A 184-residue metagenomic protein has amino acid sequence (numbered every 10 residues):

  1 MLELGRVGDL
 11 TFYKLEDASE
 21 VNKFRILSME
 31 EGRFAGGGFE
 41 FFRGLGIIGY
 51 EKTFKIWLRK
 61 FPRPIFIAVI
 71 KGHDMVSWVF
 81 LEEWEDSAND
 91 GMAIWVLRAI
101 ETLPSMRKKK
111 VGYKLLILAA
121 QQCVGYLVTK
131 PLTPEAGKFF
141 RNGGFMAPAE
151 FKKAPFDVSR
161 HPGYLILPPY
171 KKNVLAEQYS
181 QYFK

Functional and structural regions predicted by a protein language model:
M1-G36: Conserved N-terminal entry element of GNAT/NAT acetyltransferase domains
M29-F54: Conserved GNAT-fold acetyl-CoA-binding loop/helix
I47-I94, R98-I100: A conserved beta-strand-loop-helix scaffold within acyl/acetyltransferase catalytic domains
T102, K108-Q121: Conserved acetyl-CoA-binding loop-helix of GNAT-fold acetyltransferases
Q121-P134: Conserved GNAT acetyl-CoA-binding A-motif
K130, M146-Y164, Y170: Conserved catalytic-core motifs of GNAT/GCN5-like acyltransferases
F139-M146: Conserved active-site tyrosine of GNAT-family acetyltransferases
I166-K184: Acidic/histidine-enriched, glycine/proline-rich intrinsically disordered or flexible terminal extensions
